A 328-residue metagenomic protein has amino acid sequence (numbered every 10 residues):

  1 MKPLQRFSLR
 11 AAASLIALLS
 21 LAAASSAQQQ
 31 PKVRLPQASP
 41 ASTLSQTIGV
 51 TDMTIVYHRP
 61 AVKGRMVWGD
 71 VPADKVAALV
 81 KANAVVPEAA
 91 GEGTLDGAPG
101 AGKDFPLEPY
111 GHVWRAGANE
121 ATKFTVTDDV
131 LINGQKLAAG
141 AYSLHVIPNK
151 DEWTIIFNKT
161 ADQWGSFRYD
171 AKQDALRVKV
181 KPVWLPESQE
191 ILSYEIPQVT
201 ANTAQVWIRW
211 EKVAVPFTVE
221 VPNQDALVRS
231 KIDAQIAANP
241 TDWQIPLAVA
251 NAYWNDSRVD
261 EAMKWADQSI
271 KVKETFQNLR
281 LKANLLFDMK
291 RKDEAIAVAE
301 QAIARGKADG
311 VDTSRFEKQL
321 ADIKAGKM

Functional and structural regions predicted by a protein language model:
V56-A139, H145-D242, K273: Extended, well-structured beta-strand/loop surface patches that form recognition or cofactor-anchoring regions within
V249-A250, K282-A283, L320: Structural register within alpha-helical repeat arrays
Q268-S269, A302: Canonical positions in the second alpha-helix
